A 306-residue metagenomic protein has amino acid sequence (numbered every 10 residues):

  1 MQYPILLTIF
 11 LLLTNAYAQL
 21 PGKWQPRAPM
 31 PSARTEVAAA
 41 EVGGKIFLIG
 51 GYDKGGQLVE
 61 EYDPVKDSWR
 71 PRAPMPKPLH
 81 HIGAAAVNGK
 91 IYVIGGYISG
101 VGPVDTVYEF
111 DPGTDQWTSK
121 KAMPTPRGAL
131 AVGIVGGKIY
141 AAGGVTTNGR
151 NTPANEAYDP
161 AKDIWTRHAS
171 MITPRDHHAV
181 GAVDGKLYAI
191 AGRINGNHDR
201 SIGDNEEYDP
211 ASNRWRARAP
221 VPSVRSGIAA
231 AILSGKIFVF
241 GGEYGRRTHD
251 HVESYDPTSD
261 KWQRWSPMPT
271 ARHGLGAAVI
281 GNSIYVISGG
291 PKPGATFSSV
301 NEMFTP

Functional and structural regions predicted by a protein language model:
P4-N15: Bacterial N-terminal signal peptides
A16-P306: Kelch-like beta-propeller repeat domains
